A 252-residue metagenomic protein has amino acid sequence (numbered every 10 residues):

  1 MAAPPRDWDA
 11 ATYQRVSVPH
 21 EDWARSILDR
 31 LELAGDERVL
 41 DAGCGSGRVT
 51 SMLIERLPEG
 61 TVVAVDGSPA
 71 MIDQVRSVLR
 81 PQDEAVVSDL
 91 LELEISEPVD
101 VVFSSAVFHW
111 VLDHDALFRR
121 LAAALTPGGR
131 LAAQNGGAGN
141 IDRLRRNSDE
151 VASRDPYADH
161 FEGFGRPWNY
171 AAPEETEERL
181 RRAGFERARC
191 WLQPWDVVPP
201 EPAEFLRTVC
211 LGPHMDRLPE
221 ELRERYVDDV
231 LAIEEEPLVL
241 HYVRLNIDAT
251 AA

Functional and structural regions predicted by a protein language model:
M1-A34, R48-M52, M71-Q74: Conserved class I S-adenosyl-L-methionine
L40-A42, S46-L93: Class I SAM-dependent methyltransferase SAM/SAH-binding core
L91-V102: A short acidic, Gly/Pro-enriched loop at the edge of an enzyme's catalytic core that lines a small-molecule cofactor
V101-H114: A short SAM/SAH-binding and catalytic strip from SAM-dependent methyltransferases
V111-L112, L125-P127: Helix-to-beta-strand junctions that scaffold the AdoMet/dcAdoMet cofactor pocket in Class I SAM-dependent enzymes
D115-A116, R130-P200: Conserved catalytic/acceptor-binding region of the Class I
R187-L238: C-terminal helical/coil "lid" or tail adjacent to the Rossmann-like core of SAM-dependent
T208-V209, L245-A252: Core SAM-dependent methyltransferase catalytic element
